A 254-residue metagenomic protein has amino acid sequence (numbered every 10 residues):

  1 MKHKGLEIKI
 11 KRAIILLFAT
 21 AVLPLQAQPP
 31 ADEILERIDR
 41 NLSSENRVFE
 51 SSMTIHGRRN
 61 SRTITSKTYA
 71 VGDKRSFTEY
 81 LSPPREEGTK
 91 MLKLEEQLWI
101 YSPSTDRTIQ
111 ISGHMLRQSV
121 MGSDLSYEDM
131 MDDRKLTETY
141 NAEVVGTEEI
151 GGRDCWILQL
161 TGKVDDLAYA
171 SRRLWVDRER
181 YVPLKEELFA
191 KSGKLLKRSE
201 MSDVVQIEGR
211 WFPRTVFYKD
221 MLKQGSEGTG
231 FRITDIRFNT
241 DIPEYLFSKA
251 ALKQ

Functional and structural regions predicted by a protein language model:
K2-I14: Bacterial N-terminal signal peptides that target proteins for export
A13-P24: Bacterial N-terminal signal peptides
Q28-N46, S52, S61-R62, E87-K90 (+4 more regions): Flexible, processing/modification-adjacent segments and terminal tails in exported/periplasmic/extracellular proteins
I38, S66-A70, M201-Q206: Extended lipid/amphipathic-ligand handling interfaces
F49-R85: N-terminal, post-signal-peptide region of Sec/Tat-exported proteins
V71-G72, L94, I150, I207: Structural motif
K74-R75, Q97-L98, R180-V182: Structural motif
R107, M131, R153-K249: Gly/Pro-enriched, hydrophobic low-complexity segments that function as extracytoplasmic propeptides/linkers
